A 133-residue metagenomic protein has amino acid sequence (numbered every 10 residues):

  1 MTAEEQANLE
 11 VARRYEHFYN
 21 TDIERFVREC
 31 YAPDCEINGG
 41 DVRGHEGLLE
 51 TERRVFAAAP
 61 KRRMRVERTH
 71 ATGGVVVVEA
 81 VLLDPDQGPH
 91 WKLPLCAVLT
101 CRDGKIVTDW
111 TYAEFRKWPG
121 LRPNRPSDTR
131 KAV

Functional and structural regions predicted by a protein language model:
M1-R25, E29, P33, A71 (+1 more regions): Short, low-complexity N-terminal intrinsically disordered segments enriched in polar/charged residues
H17, T21-G74: A solvent-exposed, acidic/Ser-Thr-rich amphipathic alpha-helical stretch
Y31, L82-D84, A97, A113: Short beta-strand segments enriched in hydrophobic/aromatic residues within well-folded beta-rich domains
A57-A58, L83-K92: Short, cysteine-centered beta-strand-loop-beta hairpins and adjacent loop/turn segments enriched in charged/polar
R62-R65, H90-A97: Short, surface-exposed coil-to-beta transition loops
T72-L82: A short hydrophobic beta-strand element
W110-V133: Low-complexity, intrinsically disordered terminal/linker segments enriched in charged and Gly/Pro repeats
